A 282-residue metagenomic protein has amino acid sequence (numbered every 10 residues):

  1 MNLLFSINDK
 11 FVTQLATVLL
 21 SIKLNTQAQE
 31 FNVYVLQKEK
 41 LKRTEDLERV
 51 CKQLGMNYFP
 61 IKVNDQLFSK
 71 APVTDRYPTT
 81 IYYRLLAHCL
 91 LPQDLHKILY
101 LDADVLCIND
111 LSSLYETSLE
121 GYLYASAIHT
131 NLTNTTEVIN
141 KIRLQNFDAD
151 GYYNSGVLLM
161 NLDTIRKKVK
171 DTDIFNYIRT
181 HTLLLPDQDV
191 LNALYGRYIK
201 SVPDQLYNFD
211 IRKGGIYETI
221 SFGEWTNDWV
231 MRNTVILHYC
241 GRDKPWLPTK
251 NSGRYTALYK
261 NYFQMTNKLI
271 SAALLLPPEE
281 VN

Functional and structural regions predicted by a protein language model:
M1-I7, L162-N282: A glycosyltransferase accessory/donor-loop signature
S21-Q29: Short, acidic, metal-binding catalytic loop of nucleotide-sugar glycosyltransferases
F31-K38, S126-I128: Short internal beta-strands
R43-L90: Active-site-proximal specificity loops/subdomain of glycosyltransferases
I98: Short aromatic/hydrophobic "clamp" motif used to bind/position activated sugar donors
L101: Catalytic metal- and UDP-sugar-binding loop of GT-A-like glycosyltransferases, i.e., residues flanking the conserved
V105-I142: Conserved donor-nucleotide/metal-binding helix-loop-beta segment in metal-dependent transferases, i.e., the alpha-helix
N146-V157: A recurrent flexible, glycine/aromatic-enriched loop bordering the glycosyltransferase active site that acts as
